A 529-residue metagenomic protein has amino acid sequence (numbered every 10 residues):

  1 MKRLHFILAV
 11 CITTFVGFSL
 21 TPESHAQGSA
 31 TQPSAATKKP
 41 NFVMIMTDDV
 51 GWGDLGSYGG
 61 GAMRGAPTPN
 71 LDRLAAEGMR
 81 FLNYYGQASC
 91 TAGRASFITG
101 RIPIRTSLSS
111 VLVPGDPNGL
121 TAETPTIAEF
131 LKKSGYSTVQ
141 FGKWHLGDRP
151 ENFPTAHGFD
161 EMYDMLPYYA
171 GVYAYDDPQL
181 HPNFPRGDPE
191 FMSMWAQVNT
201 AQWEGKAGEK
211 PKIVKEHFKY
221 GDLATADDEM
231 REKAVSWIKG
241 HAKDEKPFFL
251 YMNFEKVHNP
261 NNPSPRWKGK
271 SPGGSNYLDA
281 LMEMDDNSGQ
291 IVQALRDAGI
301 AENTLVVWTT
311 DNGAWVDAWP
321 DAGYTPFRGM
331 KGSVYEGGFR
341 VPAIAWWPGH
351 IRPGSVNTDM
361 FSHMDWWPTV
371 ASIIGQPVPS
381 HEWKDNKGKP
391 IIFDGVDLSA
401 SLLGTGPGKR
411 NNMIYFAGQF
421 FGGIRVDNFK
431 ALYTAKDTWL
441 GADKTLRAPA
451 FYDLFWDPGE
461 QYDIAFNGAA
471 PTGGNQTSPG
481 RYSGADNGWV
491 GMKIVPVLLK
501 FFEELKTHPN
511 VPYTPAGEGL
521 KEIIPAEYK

Functional and structural regions predicted by a protein language model:
L4-F6, C11-L20, S24-P449, P458-E460 (+1 more regions): Formylglycine-dependent sulfatase
